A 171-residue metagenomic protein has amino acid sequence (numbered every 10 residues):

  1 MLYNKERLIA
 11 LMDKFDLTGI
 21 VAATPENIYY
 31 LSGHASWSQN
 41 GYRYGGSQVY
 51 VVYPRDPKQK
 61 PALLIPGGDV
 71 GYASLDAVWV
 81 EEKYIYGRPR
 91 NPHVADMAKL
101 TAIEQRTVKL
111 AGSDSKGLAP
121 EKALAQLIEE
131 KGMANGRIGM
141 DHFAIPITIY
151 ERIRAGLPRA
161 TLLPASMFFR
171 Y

Functional and structural regions predicted by a protein language model:
M1-Y171: A composition/biophysics-driven feature that prefers long, compositionally simple stretches
